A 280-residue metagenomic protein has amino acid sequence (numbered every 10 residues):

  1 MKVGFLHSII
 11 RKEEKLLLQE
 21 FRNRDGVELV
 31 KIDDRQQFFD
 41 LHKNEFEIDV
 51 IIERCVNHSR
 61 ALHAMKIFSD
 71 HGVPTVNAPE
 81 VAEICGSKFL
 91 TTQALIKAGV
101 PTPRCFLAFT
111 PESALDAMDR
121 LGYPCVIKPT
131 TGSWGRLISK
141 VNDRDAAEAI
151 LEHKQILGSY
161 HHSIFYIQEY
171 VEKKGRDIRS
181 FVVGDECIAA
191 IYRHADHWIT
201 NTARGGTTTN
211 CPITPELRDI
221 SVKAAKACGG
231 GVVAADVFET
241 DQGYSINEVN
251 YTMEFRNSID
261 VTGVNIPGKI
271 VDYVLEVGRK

Functional and structural regions predicted by a protein language model:
M1-V3, H7, N44, S69-G72 (+4 more regions): Active-site nucleotide/adenylate-binding loops and adjacent lid/helix of ATP-dependent enzymes
M1-V81: ATP-binding N-terminal substructure of ATP-dependent carboxylate-amine bond-forming enzymes
E28-L29, P74-T75, T102, C125 (+1 more regions): Hydrophobic beta-strand scaffold residues
V56-H58, T131-G132, T252: Short glycine-rich anion-binding loops that position phosphate/pyrophosphate groups of nucleotides and phosphorylated
C125, Y166, I188-A189, V233 (+1 more regions): Protein kinase-like catalytic core scaffold
S139-C228: Phosphate-binding site of ATP-dependent enzymes
I199-I246, P267-K280: A long amphipathic alpha-helix within ATP-dependent nucleotide-binding catalytic cores
N250-T262: Glycine-rich phosphate/pyrophosphate-binding beta-alpha loops
